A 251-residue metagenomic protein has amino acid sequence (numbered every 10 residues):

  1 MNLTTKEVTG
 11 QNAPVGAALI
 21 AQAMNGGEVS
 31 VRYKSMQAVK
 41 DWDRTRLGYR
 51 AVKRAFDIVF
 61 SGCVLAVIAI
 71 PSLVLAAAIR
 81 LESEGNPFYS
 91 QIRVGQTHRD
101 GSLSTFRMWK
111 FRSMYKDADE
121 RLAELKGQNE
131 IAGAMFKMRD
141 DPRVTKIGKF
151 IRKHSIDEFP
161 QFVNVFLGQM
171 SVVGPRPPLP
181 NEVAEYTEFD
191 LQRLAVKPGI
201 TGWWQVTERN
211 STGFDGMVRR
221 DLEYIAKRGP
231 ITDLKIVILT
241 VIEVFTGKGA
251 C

Functional and structural regions predicted by a protein language model:
M1-A66, Y224-A226, K248-C251: N-terminal hydrophobic signal-anchor/signal peptide
A23, K34, D157-V165, V206-R209: Hydrophobic alpha-helical segments characteristic of transmembrane helices
V29, P87-P142, T201-R219: Short, glycine-rich, amphipathic interfacial segments at transmembrane boundaries or analogous
M36-R46, K126-I131, D141-V144: Short glycine/proline-rich turn/loop motifs
R44-A118, P230, I236-C251: A hydrophobic, helix-centered structural microdomain
K110, K146, V165, G199-Q205 (+2 more regions): Generic recognition of well-ordered alpha-helical segments
I131-V196, V237-T240: A short, structured surface patch at a secondary-structure boundary
L222-T232: Short, flexible active-site recognition loops that position polar ligands and cofactors
